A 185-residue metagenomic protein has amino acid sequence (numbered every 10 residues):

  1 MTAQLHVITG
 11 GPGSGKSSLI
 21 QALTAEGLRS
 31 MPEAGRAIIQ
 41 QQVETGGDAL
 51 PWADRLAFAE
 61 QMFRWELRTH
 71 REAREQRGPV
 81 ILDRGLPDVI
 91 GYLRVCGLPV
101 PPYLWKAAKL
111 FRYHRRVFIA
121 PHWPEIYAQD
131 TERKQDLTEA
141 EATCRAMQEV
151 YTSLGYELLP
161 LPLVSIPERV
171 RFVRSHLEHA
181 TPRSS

Functional and structural regions predicted by a protein language model:
I8: Hydrophobic anchor at the beta1->P-loop junction of P-loop NTPases
G11, L23: P-loop (Walker A) phosphate-binding loop of NTP-binding proteins
G15: Conserved glycine(s) of the Walker
L19-I20: Post-Walker A alpha-helix
T24-W65: Conserved substrate/cofactor phosphate-moiety recognition/catalytic segment in nucleotide-dependent phosphotransferases
A59-R112, Y127: Glycine-rich phosphate-binding loop used to anchor ATP phosphates in small-molecule kinases, encompassing both
G97-V164: A glycine- and Lys/Arg-enriched "phosphate-lid" helix/loop adjacent to the NTP-binding pocket of small-molecule kinases
